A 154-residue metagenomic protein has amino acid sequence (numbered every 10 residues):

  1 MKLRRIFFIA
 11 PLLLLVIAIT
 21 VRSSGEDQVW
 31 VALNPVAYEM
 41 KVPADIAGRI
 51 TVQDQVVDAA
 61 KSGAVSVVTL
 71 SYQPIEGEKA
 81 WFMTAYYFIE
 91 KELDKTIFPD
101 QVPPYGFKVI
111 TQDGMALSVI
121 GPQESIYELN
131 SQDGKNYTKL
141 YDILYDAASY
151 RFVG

Functional and structural regions predicted by a protein language model:
K2-V65, T69-I75, I97-G154: N-terminal targeting sequences that direct proteins away from the cytosol to non-cytosolic compartments
S66-D94: A short acidic-to-branched-hydrophobic micro-motif
